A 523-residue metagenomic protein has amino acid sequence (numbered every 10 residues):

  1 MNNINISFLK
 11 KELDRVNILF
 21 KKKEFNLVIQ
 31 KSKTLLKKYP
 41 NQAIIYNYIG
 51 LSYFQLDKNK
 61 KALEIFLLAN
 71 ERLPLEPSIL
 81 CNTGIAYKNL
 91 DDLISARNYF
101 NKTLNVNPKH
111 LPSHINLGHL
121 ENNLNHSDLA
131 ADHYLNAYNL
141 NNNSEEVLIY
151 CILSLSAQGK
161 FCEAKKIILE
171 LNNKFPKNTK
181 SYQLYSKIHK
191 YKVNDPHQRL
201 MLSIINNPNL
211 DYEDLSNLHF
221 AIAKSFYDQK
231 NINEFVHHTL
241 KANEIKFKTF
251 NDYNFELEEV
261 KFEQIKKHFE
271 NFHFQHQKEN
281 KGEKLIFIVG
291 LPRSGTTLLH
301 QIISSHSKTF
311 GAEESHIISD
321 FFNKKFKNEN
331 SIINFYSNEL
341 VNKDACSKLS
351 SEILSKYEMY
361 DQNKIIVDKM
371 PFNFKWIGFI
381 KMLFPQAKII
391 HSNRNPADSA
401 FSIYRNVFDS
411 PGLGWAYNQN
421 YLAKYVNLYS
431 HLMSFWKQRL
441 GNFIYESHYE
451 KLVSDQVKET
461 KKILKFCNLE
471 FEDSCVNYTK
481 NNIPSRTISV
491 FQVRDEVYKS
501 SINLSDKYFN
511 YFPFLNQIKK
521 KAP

Functional and structural regions predicted by a protein language model:
F8-K38, Y48-L51, Q55: Alpha-helical segment of the N-proximal tetratricopeptide repeat
N17, K21, I44-Q55, S78-N89 (+3 more regions): Conserved alpha-helical positions within TPR/SEL1-like repeat arrays
K165, S186, Q198-N209, H219-L285 (+3 more regions): PAPS-dependent sulfotransferases, especially Golgi type II membrane carbohydrate sulfotransferases
E279-M382: Phosphate-binding active sites in nucleotide-utilizing proteins
